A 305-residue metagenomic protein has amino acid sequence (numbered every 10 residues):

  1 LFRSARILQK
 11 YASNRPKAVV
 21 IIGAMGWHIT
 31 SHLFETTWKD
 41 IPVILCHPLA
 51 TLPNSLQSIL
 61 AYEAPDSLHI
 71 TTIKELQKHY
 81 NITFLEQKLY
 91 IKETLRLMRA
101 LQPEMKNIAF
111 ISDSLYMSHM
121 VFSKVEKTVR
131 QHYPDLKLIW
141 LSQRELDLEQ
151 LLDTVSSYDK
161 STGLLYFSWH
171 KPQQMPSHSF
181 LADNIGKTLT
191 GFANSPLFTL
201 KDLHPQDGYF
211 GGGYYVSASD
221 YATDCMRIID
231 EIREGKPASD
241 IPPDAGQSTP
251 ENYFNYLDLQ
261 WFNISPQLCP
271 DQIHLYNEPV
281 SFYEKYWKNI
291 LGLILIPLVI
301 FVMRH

Functional and structural regions predicted by a protein language model:
Y11-A18, S157-G163: Short acidic/histidine-rich motifs immediately flanking catalytic phosphotransfer sites in two-component signaling
V20-G23, D40-L49, L197-K201: Short beta-strand elements of ligand-binding domains
T51-S55, E63-E75, T83-M105, S217-E234: Hydrophobic alpha-helical segments within soluble ligand-binding/sensing domains
I73-V129, P242-L257: An alpha-beta-alpha
K127, P134-D240: Membrane-proximal low-complexity regions enriched in glycine and acidic/polar residues
E251-F282: Juxtamembrane amphipathic/hinge helix adjacent to a transmembrane helix
L275-H305: Alpha-helical transmembrane signal-anchor helices
